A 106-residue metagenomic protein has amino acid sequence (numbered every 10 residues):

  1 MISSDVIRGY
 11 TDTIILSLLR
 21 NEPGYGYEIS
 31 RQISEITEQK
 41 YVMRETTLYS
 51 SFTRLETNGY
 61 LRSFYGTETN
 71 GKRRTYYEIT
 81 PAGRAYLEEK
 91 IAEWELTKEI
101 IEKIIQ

Functional and structural regions predicted by a protein language model:
M1-I7, K90, I100: Intrinsically disordered, low-complexity serine/threonine- and proline-rich regulatory segments
S3-T47: N-terminal helix-turn-helix DNA-binding core of bacterial DNA-binding proteins
S4-D5, G59-Y60, I105: Short, contiguous hydrophobic alpha-helices characteristic of membrane insertion segments
S17, R31, S50, E88 (+1 more regions): A cross-family signal for key residues in well-ordered alpha-helices that form functional helical elements
L48-L55: Basic amphipathic alpha-helical segments that dock to polyanions
E56-R73, E78: Beta-hairpin "wing" of winged helix-turn-helix
I79-G83: Accessory beta->alpha helical hairpin/"wing" motif in late/C-terminal subdomains of nucleic-acid enzymes
A85-Q106: Amphipathic alpha-helical dimerization/coiled-coil segments that flank or bridge DNA-binding/regulatory modules
